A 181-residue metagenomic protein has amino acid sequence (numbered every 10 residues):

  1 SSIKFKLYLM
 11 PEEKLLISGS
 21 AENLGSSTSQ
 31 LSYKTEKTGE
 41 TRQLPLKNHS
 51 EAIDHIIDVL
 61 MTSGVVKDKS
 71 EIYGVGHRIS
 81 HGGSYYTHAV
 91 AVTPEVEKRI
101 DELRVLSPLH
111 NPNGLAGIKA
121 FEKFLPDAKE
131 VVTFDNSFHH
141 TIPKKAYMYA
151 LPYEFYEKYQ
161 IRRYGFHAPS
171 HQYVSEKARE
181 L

Functional and structural regions predicted by a protein language model:
S2-L46: Short glycine-rich, Thr/Ser-proximal phosphate-binding strand/loop in the N-terminal lobe of ATP-dependent enzymes
E13, S26-S29, E97, V105 (+4 more regions): Short capping/connector residues at structural and topological boundaries
L15, L46-S50, D54, V90 (+4 more regions): Electropositive phosphate-/nucleotide-binding environments in soluble metabolic enzymes
S26, M61, V65, V105 (+2 more regions): Generic secondary-structure signature for well-ordered alpha-helical cores
S27-Y73, G117: Conserved active-site "lid/cap" helical segment
G39-R42, I100-R104, E157-I161: Short glycine/proline- and acidic residue-enriched helix-loop micro-motifs that form flexible lids or anion-recognition
L60, V65-H110, V131, F138-A146: Short beta-strand-loop/turn "lid" adjacent to the catalytic site in phosphate-handling enzymes
L115-L181: ATP-dependent carbohydrate kinase catalytic cores
